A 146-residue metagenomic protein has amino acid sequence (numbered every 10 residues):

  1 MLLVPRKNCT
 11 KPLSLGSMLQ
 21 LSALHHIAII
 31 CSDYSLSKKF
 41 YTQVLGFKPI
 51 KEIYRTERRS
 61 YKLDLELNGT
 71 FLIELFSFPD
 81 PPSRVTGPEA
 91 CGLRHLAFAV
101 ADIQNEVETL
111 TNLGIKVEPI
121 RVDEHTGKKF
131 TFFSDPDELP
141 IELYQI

Functional and structural regions predicted by a protein language model:
L2-P5, C9-Q20, I53, D64 (+1 more regions): Vicinal oxygen chelate
K7-S35, L93-L96: N-terminal beta-strand motif that seeds the catalytic metal site of vicinal oxygen chelate
A23, R59-Y61, G92, G127: Exposed loop/turn and edge beta-strand positions of beta-sandwich/beta-sheet ligand-binding modules
I30-L72, N112: Core segments of cupin and vicinal oxygen chelate
I50-E52, R59-S60, D80-T86, P119: A short, acidic/glycine-rich surface segment
N68-L72, D80-P81, I103-Q104: Short, charged/polar surface micro-motifs in flexible loops or helix N-caps
L75-S77, Q145: Residue-level recognition of conserved beta-strand positions in structured domain cores
L96-F98, I103: Mid-chain, well-packed structural core segment of small domains
